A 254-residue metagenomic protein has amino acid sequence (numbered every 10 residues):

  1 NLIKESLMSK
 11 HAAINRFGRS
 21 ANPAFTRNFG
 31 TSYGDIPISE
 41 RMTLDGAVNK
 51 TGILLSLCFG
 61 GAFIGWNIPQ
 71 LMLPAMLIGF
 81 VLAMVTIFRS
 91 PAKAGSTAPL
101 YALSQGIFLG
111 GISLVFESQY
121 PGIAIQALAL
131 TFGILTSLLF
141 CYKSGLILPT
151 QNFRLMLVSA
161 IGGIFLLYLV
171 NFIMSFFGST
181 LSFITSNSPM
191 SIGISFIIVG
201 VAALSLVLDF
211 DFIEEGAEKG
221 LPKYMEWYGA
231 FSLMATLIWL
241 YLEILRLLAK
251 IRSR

Functional and structural regions predicted by a protein language model:
N1-R254: A hydrophobic alpha-helical transmembrane-helix feature that marks the membrane cores and membrane-interface segments
